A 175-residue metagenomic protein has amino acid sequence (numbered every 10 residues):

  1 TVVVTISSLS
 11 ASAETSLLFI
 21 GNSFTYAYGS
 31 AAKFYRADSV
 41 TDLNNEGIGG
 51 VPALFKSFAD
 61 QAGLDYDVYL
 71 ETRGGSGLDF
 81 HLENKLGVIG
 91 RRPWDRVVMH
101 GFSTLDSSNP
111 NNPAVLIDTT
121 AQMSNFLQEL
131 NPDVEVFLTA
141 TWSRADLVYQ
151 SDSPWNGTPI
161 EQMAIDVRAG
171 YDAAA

Functional and structural regions predicted by a protein language model:
V2-V4: C-terminal edge beta-strand
A11-T15: Boundary at the C-terminal end of the N-terminal hydrophobic targeting segment
S16-L18, V97: Conserved beta-strand elements of the Class I
G21-Y26: Short polar catalytic/cofactor-binding loops
A27-T120: Conserved SGNH/GDSL esterase-like catalytic core that processes O-acyl groups on lipids and polysaccharides
L86-A175: Alpha-helical cap/lid subdomain in secreted, periplasmic, or secretory-pathway luminal O-acyl-processing enzymes
